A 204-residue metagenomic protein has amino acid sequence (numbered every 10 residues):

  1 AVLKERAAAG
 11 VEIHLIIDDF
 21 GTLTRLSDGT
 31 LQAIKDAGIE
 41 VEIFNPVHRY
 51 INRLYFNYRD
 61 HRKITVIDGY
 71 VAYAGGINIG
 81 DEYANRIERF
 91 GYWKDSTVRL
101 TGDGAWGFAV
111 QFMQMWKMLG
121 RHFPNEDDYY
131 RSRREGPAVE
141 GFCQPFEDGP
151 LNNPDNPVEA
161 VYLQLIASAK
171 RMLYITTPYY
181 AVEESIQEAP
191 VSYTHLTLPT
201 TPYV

Functional and structural regions predicted by a protein language model:
A1-L196, P202: Charged, low-complexity intrinsically disordered terminal segments
